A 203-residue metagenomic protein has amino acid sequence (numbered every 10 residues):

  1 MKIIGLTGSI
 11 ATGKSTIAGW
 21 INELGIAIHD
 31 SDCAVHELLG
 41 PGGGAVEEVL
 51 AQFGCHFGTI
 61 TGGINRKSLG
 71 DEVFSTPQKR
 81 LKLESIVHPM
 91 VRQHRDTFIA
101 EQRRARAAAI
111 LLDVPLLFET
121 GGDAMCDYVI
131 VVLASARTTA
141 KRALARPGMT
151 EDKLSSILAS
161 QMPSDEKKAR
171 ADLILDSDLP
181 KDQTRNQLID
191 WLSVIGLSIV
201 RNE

Functional and structural regions predicted by a protein language model:
M1-I64, S75, D190-E203: Glycine-rich phosphate-binding loop of ATP-dependent small-molecule kinases
I3, I26-I28, A108-A109, D123 (+2 more regions): Hydrophobic "anchor" residues on beta-strands that sit immediately upstream of conserved functional sites
G13, D32, L83, L111 (+3 more regions): Residue-level signal for inorganic ion chemistry
L24, V46-L50, A136-K141, E151 (+1 more regions): An amphipathic alpha-helix signature
A27, C33, Y128, D172-L173: Well-ordered beta-strand positions
H36-A108: ATP-dependent small-molecule kinase phosphotransfer cores that center on conserved nucleotide phosphate-binding segments
R95, A124-M125, R142-A145, M149-G196: Small-molecule kinase domains that catalyze NTP-dependent phosphoryl transfer to phosphate-bearing small molecules
R95-A105, A109-R146: ATP-dependent NMP and nucleoside kinases share a basic, alpha-helical "lid"
